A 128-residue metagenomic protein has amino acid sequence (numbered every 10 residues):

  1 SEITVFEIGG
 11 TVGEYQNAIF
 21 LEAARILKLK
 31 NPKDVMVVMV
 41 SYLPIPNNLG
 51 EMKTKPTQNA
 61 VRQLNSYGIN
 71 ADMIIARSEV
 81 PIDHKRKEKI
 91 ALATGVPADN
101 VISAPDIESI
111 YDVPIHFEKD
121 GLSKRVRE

Functional and structural regions predicted by a protein language model:
S1-R25, L29-N31, L49-Q58: ATP-dependent carboxylate-amine ligase catalytic core
K28-L29, V35-E128: Internal gly/pro-rich beta-alpha loop/helix module that stabilizes soluble enzyme cofactors or their anionic handles
